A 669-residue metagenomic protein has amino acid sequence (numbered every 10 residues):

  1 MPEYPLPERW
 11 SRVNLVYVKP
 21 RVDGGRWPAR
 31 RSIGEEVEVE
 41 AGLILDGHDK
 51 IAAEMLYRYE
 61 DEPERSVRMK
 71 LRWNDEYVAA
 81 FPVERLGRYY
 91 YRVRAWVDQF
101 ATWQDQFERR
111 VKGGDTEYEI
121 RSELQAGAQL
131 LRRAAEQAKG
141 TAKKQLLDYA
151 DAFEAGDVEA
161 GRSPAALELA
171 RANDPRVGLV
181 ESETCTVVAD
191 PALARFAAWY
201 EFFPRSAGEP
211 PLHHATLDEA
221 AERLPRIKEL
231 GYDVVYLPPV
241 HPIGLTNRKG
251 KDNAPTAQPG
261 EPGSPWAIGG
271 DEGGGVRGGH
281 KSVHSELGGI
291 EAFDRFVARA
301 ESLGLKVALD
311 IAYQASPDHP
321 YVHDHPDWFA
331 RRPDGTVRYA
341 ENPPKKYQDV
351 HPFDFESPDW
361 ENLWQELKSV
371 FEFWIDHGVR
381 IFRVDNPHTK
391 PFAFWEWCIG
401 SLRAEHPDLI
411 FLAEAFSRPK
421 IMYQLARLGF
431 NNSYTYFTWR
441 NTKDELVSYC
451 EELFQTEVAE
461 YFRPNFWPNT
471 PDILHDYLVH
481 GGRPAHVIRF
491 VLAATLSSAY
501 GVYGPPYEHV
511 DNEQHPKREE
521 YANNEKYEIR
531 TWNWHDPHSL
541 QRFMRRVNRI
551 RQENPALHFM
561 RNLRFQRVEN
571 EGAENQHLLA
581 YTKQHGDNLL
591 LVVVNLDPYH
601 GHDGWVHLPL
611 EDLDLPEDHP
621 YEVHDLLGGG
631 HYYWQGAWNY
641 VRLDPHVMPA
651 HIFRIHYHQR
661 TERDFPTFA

Functional and structural regions predicted by a protein language model:
M1-E209, H213-D233, P242, A300 (+4 more regions): Carbohydrate-interacting/catalytic domains
L193-A215, I243-F296, H323-E361, A522-R530: Aromatic- and acidic-residue-enriched carbohydrate-binding clefts of CAZyme catalytic domains
A198-Y200, V235-L237, V307-L309, F382 (+4 more regions): Hydrophobic faces of well-ordered beta-strands that scaffold small-molecule active sites in alpha/beta enzyme cores
L224-H241, D271-Y339, D359-V384: Substrate-binding cleft of carbohydrate-active enzyme catalytic domains
Y236-L245, I311-P320, D385-P391, E414-P419 (+1 more regions): Short, solvent-exposed turn/loop segments enriched in Gly/Ser/Thr/Pro and often Arg
S316-D327, W395, R403-A404, F416-L446 (+1 more regions): Substrate-binding cleft/loops of secretory-pathway carbohydrate-active enzymes
H323, D327, R331, D354-L425: Active-site neighborhood of glycoside hydrolase catalytic domains
N465-H538, N595: Aromatic/acidic polysaccharide-binding cleft in carbohydrate-active enzymes
